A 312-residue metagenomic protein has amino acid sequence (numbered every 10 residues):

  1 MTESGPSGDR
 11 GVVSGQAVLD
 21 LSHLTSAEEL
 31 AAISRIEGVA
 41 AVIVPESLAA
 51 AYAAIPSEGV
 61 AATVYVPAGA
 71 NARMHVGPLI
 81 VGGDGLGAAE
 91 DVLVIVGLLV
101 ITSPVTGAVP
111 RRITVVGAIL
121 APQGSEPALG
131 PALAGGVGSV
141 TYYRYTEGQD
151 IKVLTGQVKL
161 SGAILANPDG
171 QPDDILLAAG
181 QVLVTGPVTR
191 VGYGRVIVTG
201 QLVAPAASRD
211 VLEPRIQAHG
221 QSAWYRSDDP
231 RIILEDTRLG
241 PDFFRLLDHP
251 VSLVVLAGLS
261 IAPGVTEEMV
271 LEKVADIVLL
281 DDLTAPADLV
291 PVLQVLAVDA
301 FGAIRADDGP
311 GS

Functional and structural regions predicted by a protein language model:
E3-V13, T25-I36, L48-E58, V64-A70 (+12 more regions): Short, T/G/N/S-enriched strand-turn elements that build extracellular solenoid repeat scaffolds
A17-L19: Short, aliphatic-rich beta-strand segments
M74-H75, I232-L234: Short amphipathic
S222, R226-D229: Eukaryotic tandem repeat interaction scaffolds
V254-A257: Short glycine-rich, basic-tinged beta-strand/loop micro-motifs
R305-S312: Short acidic DE-rich linear segments
